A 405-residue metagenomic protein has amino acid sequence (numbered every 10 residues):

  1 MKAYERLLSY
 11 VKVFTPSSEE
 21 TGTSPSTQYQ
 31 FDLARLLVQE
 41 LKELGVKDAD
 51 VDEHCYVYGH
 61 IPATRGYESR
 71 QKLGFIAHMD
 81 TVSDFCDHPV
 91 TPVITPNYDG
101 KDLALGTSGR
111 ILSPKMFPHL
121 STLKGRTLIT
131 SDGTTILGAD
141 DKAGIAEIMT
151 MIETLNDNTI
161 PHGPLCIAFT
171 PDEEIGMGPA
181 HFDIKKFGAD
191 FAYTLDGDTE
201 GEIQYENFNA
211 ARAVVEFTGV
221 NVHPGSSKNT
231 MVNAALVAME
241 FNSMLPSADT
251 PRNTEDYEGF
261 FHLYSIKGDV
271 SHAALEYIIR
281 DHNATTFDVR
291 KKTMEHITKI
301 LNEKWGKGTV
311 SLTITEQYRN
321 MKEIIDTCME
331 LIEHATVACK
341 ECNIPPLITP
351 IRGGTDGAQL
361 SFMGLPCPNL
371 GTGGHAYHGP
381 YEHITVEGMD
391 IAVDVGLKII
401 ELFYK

Functional and structural regions predicted by a protein language model:
K2-Q28, I129-T130, Y318, H378-G379: N-terminal capping segment at the start of a domain
G22-R70, G74-I76, D80, T91: A non-catalytic alpha/beta surface segment that caps or lines the substrate-entry region of metallo-dependent hydrolase
Q28, T135-A146, K228-L236, H383-D390: Short, conserved micro-motifs enriched in small and acidic residues
Y67-P161, F169: Active-site metal-coordination/substrate-binding segment of hydrolases, especially metallo-dependent peptidases
L112, R126-A139, P171-E295, K299 (+2 more regions): Midchain, well-structured core segments that form catalytic/ion-binding scaffolds
E153-C166, S247-T254, K405: Phosphate-handling active-site elements
A235-K405: Metal-dependent amide/peptide-bond hydrolase catalytic core, centered on the "pita-bread" metallohydrolase fold
